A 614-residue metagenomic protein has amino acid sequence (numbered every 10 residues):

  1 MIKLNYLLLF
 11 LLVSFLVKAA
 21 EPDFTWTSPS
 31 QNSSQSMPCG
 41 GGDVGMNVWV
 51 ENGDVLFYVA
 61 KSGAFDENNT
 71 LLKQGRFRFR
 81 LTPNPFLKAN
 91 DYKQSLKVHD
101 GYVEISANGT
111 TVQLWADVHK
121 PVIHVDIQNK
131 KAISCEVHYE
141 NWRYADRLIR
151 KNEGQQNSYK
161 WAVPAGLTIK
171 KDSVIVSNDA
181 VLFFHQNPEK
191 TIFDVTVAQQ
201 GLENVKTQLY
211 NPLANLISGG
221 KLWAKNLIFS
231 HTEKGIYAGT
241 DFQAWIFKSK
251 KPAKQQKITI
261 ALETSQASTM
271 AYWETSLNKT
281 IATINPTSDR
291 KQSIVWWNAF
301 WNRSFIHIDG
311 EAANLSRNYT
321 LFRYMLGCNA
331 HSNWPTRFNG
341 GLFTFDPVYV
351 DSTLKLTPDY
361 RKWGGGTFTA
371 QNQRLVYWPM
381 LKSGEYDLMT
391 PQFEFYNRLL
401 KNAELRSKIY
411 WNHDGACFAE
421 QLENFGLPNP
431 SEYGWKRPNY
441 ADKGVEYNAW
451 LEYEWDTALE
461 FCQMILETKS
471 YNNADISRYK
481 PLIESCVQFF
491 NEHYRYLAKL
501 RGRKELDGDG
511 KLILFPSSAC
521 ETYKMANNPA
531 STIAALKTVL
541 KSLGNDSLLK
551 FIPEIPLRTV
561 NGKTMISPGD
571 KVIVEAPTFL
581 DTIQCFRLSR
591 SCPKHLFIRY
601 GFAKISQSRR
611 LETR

Functional and structural regions predicted by a protein language model:
M1-A20: Bacterial Sec-dependent N-terminal signal peptides
K3, R323-Y324, R374-W378, A449-E467 (+2 more regions): Contiguous, well-ordered alpha-helical segments that form the cores/surfaces of helical PPI scaffolds
L4-N5, Q128, N472: Intrinsic-disorder/low-complexity regions
A20-W435, I533, K541, L548-T613: Aromatic-residue-lined binding/catalytic grooves and analogous aromatic/hydrophobic interfacial grooves in multimeric
T110-V112, D117-V122, K131, R143-A145 (+4 more regions): A conserved hydrophobic secondary-structure block that centers on an alpha-helix together with its immediately flanking
Q266, F338, F343-G366, F418-K480 (+1 more regions): The feature captures the catalytic groove of carbohydrate-active enzymes
